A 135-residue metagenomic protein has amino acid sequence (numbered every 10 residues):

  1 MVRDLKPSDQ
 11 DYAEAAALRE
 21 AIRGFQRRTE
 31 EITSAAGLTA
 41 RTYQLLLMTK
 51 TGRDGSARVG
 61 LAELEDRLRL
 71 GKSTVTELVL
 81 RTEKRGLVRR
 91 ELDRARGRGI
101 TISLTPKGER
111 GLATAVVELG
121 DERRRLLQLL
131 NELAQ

Functional and structural regions predicted by a protein language model:
M1-A36, R85-L87: N-terminal leader segment of winged-helix/HTH proteins
K6, S34, G55, I100-S103: Residues marking the start of alpha-helices
P7-Q10, A36-A40, L104, L133: Alpha-helical hairpin
Y12-A15, R19, R23, R69 (+2 more regions): Short amphipathic alpha-helical segments with heptad-repeat character
R27-G71: N-terminal helix-turn-helix DNA-binding core of bacterial DNA-binding proteins
V79-Q135: Charged, amphipathic alpha-helical coiled-coil/dimerization segments
